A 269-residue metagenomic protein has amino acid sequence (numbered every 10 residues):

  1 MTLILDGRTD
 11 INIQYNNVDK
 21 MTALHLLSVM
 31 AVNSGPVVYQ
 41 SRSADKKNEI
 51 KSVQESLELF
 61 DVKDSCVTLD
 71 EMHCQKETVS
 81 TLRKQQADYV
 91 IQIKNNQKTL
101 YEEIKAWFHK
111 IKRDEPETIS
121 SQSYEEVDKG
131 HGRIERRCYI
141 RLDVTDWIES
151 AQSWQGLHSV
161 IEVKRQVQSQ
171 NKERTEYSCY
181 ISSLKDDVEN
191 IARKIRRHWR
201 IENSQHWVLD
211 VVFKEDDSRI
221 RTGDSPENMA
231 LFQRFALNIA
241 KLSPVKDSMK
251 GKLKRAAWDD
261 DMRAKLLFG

Functional and structural regions predicted by a protein language model:
M1-L69, C74-E77: Conserved, well-structured functional cores that handle cations and Mg-NTP chemistry
G35, E202, F232: A residue-level signal for conserved active-site and pocket-lining positions in enzyme catalytic cores
Q54, A192, M229-Q233: Predominant activation on well-ordered alpha-helical scaffold segments within soluble catalytic domains
L69-Q75, L82, I220, A236 (+1 more regions): Short, positively charged, Gly/Tyr-enriched micro-motifs that form contact patches at catalytic or ligand/partner
V79-D88, H109: Short, surface-exposed basic-aromatic patches at helix termini and helix-loop junctions that form
K94-R196: An anionic, glycine-rich sequence signature occurring as long contiguous blocks
E117, V208-G269: A short, flexible helix-boundary coil/loop motif
I181, K185-I220: Short amphipathic alpha-helical "interface-anchor" segments enriched in bulky aromatics
